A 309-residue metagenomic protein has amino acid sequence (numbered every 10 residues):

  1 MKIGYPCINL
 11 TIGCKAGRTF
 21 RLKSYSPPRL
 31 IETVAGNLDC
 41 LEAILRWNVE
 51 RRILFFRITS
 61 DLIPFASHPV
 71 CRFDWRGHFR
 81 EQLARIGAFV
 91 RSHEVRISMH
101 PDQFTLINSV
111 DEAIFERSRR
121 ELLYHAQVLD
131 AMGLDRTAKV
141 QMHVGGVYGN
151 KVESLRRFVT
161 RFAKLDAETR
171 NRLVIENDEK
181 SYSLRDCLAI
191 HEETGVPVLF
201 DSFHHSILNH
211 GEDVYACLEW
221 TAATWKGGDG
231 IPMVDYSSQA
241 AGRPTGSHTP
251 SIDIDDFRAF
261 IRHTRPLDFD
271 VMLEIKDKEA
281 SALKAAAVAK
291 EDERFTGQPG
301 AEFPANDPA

Functional and structural regions predicted by a protein language model:
M1-R96, Q103-R119, L123-L134, A138-K139 (+6 more regions): Alpha/beta catalytic barrel-like cores
H100, D201: Conserved acidic functional residues
Q103, E179, H204: Short, glycine/acidic-enriched loop or turn micro-motifs at the edges of active sites
V140-G145: Short, charge-patterned binding micro-sites
Y148-R156: Loop-centered beta-sheet repeat module
V152, I175-S181: Domain-core and long-helix interface of multi-subunit machines
Y182-S183, F203-I207: Short acidic, Gly/Ser-rich segments with clustered Asp/Glu that frequently serve as metal-coordination loops in enzyme
